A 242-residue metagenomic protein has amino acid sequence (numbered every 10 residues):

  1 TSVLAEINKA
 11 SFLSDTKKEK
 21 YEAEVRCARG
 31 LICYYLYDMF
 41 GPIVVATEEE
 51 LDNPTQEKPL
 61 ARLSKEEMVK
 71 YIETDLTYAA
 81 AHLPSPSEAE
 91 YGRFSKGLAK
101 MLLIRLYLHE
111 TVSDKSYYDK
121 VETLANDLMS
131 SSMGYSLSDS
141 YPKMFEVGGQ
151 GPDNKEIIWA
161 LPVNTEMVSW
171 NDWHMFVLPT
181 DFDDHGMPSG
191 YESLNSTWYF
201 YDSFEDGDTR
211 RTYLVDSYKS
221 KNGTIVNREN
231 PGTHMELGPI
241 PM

Functional and structural regions predicted by a protein language model:
T1-F40, L60-M68, L76-A89, M242: Conserved, well-structured interaction surfaces
L4, L36, V44-A46, I157-L161: Structural recognition of the beta-strand scaffold that forms the well-ordered cores of secreted hydrolase catalytic
S14, P42-E66, D114-D119: Short coil/linker segments at helix-helix boundaries
R26, K100-L103: TPR/Sel1-like alpha-solenoid repeat signature
Y37-V44, S87, L106-K115: Short coil/turn linking the two alpha-helices of tandem helical-hairpin repeats
T123, D127-S130, G134-M242: Elongated scaffold/linker segments in the mid-to-C-terminal portions of large proteins
